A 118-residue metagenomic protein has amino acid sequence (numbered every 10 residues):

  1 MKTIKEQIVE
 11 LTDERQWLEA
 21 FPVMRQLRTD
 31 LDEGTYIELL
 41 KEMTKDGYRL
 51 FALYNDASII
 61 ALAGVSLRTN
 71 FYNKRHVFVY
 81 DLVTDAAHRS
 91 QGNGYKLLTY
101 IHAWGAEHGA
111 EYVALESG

Functional and structural regions predicted by a protein language model:
M1-E14: Conserved N-terminal entry element of GNAT/NAT acetyltransferase domains
F21-G34: Helix-loop element at the rim of GNAT/NAT acetyltransferase active sites that forms part of the acceptor-substrate
R28, R68, D85, G118: Residue-level recognition of the GNAT/N-acetyltransferase active site
K41-A52, F78: A short helix-loop-beta-strand connector motif used in the catalytic cores of GNAT acetyltransferases and, in some
A52, S58-L67, F78, V83: Conserved beta-strand in the GNAT
R68-V79, R89, H108-E111: A conserved beta-turn-beta hairpin within the catalytic core of GNAT-like acetyltransferases that forms part
H88, G92-Y100: Conserved acetyl-CoA pyrophosphate-binding loop and the N-cap/start of the following alpha-helix in GNAT-like
G105-S117: Conserved GNAT acetyl-CoA-binding A-motif
